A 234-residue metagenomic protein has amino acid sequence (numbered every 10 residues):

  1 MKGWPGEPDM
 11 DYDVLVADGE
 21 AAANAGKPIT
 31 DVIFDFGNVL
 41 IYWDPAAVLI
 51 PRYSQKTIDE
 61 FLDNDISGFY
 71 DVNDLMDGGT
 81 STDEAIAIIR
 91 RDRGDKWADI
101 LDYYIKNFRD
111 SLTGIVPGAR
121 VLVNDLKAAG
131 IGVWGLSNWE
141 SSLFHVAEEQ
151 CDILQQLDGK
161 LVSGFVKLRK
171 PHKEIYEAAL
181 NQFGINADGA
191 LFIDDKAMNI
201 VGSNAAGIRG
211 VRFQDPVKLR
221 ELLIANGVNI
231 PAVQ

Functional and structural regions predicted by a protein language model:
W4-P5, D11-G68, A205: Active-site neighborhood of HAD-like aspartate-dependent phosphohydrolases
D31, R169-A197: Conserved Lys-Pro-Asp/Glu-containing loop-to-beta segment of HAD-superfamily phosphomonoesterases, centered on
D35-N38, G78-G79, G135, K160 (+1 more regions): Generic structural signal for small/hydrophobic residues in well-ordered secondary structure, especially within
E60, Q155-G159, A187-A190: Short acidic capping loops at alpha-helix termini that bridge into adjacent secondary structure
V72-Y104: A metal-dependent, Asp-based hydrolase signature
D102-W134, K173: Short, acidic loop-to-helix structural element flanking the phosphoryl-transfer center in phosphate-processing enzymes
A119-F165: Substrate-recognition/cap helix-loop segment adjacent to the acidic, metal-dependent catalytic center of Asp-based
A187-I224: Acidic, Mg2+-coordinating phosphoryl-transfer loop and its flanking beta/alpha structural elements, shared across
